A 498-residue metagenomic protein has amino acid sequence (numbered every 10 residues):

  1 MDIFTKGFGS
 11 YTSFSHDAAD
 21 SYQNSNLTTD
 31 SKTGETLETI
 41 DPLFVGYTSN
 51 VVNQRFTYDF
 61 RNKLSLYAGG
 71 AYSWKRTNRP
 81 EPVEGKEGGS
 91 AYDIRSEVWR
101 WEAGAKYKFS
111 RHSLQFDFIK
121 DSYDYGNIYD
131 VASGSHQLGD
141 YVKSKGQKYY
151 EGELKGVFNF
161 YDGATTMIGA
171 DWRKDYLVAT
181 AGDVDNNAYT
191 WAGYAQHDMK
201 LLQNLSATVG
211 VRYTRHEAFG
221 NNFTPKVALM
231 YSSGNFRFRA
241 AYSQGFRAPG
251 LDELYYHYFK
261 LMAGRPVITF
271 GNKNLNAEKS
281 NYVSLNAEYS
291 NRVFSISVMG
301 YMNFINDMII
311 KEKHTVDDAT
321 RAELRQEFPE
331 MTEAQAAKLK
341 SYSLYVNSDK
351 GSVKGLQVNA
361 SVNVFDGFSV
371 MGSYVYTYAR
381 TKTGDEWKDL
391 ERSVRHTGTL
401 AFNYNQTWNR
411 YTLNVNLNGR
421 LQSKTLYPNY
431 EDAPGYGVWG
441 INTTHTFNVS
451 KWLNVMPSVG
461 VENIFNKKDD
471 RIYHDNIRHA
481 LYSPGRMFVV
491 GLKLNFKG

Functional and structural regions predicted by a protein language model:
D2-I94: Periplasmic-side early beta-strands and strand-to-turn transitions of outer-membrane beta-barrels
D2-K6, S13, V45-G46, V52 (+4 more regions): Conserved C-terminal beta-signal and adjacent last beta-strands/turns of outer-membrane beta-barrel proteins
F4-F8, R61-K63, F109-H112, N159-G163 (+12 more regions): Outer-membrane beta-barrel channels and translocator barrels
T12-A18, A68-Y72, F116-K120, I168-K174 (+9 more regions): Transmembrane beta-barrel strands of outer-membrane/channel proteins
T57-K75, I94-F219, P225-S232, F294-Y301 (+1 more regions): Face-selective signature of the C-terminal outer-membrane beta-barrel domain
K143-G156, A192-Y194, N276, S295-M371 (+2 more regions): Outer membrane beta-barrel strand-and-loop segments of large Gram-negative receptors, especially TonB-dependent
D162, M167, L201-N204, M302-F304 (+2 more regions): Gram-negative outer-membrane beta-barrel transporters
G182-V184, E217-N222, Y231, N235-Y282 (+6 more regions): Surface-exposed extracellular loop regions of Gram-negative outer-membrane beta-barrel proteins, predominantly
